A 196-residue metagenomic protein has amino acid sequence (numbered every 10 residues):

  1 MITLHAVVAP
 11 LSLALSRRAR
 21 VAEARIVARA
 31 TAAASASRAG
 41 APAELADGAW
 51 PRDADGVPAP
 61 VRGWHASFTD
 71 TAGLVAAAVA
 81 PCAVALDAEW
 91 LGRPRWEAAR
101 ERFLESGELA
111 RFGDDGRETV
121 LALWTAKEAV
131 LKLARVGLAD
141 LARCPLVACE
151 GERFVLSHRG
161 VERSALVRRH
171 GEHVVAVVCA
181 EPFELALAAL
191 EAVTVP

Functional and structural regions predicted by a protein language model:
M1-P196: Core catalytic alpha/beta fold that binds nucleotide/phospho-ligands
